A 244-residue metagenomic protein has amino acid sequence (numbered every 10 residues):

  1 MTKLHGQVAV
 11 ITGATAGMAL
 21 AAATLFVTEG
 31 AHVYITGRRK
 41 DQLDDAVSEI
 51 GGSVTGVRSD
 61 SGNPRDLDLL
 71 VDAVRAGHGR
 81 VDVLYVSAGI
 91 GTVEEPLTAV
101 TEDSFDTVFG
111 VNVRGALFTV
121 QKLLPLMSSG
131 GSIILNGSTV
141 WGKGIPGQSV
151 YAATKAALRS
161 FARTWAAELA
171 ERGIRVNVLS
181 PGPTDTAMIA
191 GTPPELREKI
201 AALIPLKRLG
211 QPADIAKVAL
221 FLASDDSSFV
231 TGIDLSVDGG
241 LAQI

Functional and structural regions predicted by a protein language model:
V8, T15-A16: Conserved glycine-rich cofactor-binding loop
G91-E94, K143, L220, T231-I244: Short C-terminal tail/terminal secondary-structure segment of NAD(P)H-dependent dehydrogenase/reductase domains
E95-L97, T101-F109, I189, L196 (+1 more regions): Substrate-binding pocket helix/loop in short-chain dehydrogenase/reductase
T98-L117, I134, L158: Catalytic Tyr-X3-Lys loop
V120, T154, A162: Active-site helix of classical SDR
P125, A167-E171, S228: Alpha-helical segment proximal to the catalytic Tyr-Lys
S138: Residue(s) in the substrate-gating loop at a strand-loop-helix junction that position the organic substrate next
V178, A201-D226, V230, V237-G239: C-terminal helical subdomain
